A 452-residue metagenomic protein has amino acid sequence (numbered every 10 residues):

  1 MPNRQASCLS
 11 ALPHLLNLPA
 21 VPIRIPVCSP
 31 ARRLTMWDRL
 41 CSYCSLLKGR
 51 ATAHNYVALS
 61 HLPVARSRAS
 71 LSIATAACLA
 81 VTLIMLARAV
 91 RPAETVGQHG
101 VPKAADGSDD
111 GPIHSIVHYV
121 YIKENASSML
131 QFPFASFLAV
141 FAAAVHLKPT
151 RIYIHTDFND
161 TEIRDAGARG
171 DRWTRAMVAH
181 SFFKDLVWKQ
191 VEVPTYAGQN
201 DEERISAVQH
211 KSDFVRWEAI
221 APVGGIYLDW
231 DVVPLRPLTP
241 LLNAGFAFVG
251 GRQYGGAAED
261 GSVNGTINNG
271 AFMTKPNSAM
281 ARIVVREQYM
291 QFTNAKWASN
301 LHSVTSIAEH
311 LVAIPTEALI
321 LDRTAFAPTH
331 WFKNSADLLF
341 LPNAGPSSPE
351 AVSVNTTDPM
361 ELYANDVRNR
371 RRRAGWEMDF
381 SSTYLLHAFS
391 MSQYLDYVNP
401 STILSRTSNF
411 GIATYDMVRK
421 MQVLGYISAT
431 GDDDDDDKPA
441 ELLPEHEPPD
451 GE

Functional and structural regions predicted by a protein language model:
M1-C44: N-terminal targeting leaders characterized by basic, low-complexity, disordered sequences that direct proteins
C28, T35-S212, W230-E452: Glycosyltransferase-associated regions of secretory-pathway enzymes, highlighting luminal stem/catalytic domains
D213-G225: Small-residue hinge/turn detector
